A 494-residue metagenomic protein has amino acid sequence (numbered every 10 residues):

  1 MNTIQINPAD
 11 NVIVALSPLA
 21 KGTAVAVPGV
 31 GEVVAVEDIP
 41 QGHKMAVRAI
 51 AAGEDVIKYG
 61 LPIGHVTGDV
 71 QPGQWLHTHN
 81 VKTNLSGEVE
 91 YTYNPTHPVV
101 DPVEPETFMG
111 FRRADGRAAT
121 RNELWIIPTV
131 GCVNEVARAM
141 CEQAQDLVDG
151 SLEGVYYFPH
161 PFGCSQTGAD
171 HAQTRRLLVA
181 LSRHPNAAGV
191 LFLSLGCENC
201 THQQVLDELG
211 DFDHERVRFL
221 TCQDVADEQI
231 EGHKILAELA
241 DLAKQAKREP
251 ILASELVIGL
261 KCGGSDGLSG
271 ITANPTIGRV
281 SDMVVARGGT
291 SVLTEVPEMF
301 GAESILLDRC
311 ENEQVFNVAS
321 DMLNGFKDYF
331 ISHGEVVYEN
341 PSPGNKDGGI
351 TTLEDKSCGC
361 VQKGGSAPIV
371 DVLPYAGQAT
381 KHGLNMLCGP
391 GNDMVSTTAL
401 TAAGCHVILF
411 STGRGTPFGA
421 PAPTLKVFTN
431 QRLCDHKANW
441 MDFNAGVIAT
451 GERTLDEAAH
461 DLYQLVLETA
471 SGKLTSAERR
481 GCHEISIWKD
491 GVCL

Functional and structural regions predicted by a protein language model:
M1-V407, R414-P417, A422-L494: Metallocofactor- and cofactor-centric catalytic cores in central/energy metabolism, strongly enriched
